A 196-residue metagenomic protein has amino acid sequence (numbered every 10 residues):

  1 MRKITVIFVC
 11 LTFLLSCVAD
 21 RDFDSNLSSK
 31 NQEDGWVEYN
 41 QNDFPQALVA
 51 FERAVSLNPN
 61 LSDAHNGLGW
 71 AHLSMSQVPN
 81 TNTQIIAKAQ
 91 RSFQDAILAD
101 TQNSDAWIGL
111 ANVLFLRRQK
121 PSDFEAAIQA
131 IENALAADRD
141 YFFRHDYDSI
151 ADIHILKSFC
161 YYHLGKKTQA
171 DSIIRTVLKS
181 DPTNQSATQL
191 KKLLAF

Functional and structural regions predicted by a protein language model:
D20-D24, S56-S62, D95-D105, L135-I150: Flexible helix-coil transition and linker loops at the boundaries of alpha-helical arrays
N26-L57, Q77: Alpha-helical segment of the N-proximal tetratricopeptide repeat
G69, S74-T81, A111, L116-P121 (+2 more regions): Short coil/turn linking the two alpha-helices of tandem helical-hairpin repeats
